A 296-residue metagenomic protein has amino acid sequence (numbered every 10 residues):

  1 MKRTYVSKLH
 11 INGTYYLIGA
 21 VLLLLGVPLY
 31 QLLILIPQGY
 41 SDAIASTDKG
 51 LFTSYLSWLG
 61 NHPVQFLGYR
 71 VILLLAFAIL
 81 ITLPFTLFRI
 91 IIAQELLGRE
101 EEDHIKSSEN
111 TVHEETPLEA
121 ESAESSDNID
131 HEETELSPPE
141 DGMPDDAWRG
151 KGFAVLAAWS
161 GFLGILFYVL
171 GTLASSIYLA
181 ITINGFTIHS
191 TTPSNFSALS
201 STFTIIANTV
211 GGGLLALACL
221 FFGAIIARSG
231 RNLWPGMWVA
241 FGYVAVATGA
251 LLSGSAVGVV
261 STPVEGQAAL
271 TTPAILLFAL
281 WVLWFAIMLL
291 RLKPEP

Functional and structural regions predicted by a protein language model:
K2-P296: Hydrophobic, aromatic-enriched alpha-helical segments typical of multi-pass transmembrane helices
